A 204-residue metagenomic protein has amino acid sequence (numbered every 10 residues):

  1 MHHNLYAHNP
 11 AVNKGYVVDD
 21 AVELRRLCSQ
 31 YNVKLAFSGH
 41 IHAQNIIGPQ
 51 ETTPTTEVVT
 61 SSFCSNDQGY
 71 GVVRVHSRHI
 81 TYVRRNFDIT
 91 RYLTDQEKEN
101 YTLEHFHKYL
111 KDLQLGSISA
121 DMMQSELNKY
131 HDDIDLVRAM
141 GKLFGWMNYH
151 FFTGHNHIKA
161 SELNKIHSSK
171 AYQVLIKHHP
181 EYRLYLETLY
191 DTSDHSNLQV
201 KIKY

Functional and structural regions predicted by a protein language model:
M1-P10: Short acidic, glycine-rich surface-loop motifs adjacent to enzyme active sites
H3-N4, I41, F87: Histidine- and/or cysteine-centered catalytic micro-motif in compact active-site loops
Y6-A7, N66, I89-R91: Flexible, glycine-rich phosphate/dinucleotide-binding loops and adjacent beta-alpha linkers at cofactor/substrate
V12-V83: Conserved beta-sheet core of the metallophosphoesterase superfamily
S77-Y204: A short C-terminal boundary segment appended to hydrolase-like catalytic domains
